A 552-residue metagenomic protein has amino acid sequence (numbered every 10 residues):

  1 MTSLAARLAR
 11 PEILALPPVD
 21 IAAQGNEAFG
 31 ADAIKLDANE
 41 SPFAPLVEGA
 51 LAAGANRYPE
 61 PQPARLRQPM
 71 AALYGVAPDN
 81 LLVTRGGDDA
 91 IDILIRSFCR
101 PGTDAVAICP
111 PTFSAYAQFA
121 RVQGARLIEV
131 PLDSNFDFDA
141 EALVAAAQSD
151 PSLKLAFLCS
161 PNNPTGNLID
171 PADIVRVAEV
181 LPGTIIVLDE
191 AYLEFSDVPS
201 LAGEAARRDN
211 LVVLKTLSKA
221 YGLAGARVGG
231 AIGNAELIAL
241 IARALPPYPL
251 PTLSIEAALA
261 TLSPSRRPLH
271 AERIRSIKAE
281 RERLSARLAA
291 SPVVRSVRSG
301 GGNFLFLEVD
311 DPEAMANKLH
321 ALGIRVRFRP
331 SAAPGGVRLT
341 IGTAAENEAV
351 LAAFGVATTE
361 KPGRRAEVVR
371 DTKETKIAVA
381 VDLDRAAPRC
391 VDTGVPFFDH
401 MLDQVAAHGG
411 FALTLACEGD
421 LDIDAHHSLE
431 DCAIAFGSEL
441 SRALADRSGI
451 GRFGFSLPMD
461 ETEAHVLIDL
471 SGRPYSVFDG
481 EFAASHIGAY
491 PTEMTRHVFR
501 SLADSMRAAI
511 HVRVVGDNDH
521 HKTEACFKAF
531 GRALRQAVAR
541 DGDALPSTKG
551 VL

Functional and structural regions predicted by a protein language model:
T2-A64, P69-A72, S152: N-terminal "arm"/small-domain region of PLP-dependent enzymes with the aminotransferase-like
A64-A105, Q123: Phosphate-binding glycine-rich loop
I128, S134-S196: Active-site phosphate-binding strand-loop segment of PLP-dependent enzymes
S196, T359-L552: Structural preference for solvent-exposed beta-strand-turn elements and adjacent flexible terminal/loop segments within
N210-A290, S296-V297: PLP-dependent aminotransferase class I/II
I277-K278, L288-L322, V337, I341: Conserved PLP-binding catalytic core of the aspartate aminotransferase-like
D311-K318, E346-A349, R389: Short, conserved charged micro-motifs
L322, P330-P362: PLP-dependent enzyme catalytic core of the Aspartate aminotransferase-like
